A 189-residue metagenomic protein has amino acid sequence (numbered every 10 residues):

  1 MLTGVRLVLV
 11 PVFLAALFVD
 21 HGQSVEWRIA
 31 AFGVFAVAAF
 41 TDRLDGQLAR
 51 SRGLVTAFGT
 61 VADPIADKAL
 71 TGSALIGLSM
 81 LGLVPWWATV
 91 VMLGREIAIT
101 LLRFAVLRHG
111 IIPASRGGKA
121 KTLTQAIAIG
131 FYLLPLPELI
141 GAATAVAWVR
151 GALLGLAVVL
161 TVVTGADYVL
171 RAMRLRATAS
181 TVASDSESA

Functional and structural regions predicted by a protein language model:
M1-V5, L9-V10, R28-A39, H109-A189: C-terminal membrane-associated helical module and adjoining short loops/tails
V8, F40-L48, I65, A69 (+2 more regions): Active-site His/Glu-centered metal-binding helix of metallohydrolases
L9-F58, A74-V90, A145-V162: Membrane-embedded alpha-helical segments that form the functional core of polytopic membrane enzymes, especially those
V10-V12, F32, P64-T71, G94-V106: Hydrophobic alpha-helical transmembrane segments
A15-D20, S79-M80, A105-V106, Y132-E138 (+1 more regions): Helix-loop junctions at the membrane-solvent interface of multi-pass transporters, primarily the C-terminal
D45, A49-L70, V106-K121, T181-A189: Juxtamembrane helix-capping/reentrant segments at transmembrane boundaries
A49, L75-L78, L102, V106-L107 (+1 more regions): Hydrophobic alpha-helical interface/terminus motif in multipass membrane transporters
